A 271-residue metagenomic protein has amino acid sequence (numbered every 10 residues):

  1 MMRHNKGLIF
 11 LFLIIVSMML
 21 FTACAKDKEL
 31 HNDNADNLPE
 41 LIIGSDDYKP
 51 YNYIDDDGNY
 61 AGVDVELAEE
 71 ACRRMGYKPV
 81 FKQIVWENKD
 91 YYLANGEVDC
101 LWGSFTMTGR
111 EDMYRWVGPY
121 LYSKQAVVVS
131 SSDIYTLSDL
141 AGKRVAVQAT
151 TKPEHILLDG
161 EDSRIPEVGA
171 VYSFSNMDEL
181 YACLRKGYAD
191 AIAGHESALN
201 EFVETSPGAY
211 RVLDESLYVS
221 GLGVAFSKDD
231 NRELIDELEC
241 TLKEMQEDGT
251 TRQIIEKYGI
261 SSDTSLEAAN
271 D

Functional and structural regions predicted by a protein language model:
L20-A23: C-terminal motif of bacterial Sec signal peptides marking the signal peptidase cleavage site
A25-D27: Bacterial signal peptide processing site
N34-A35, V129-V145, D229: Flexible hinge/capping segments at coil-to-helix
L38-G62: Short glycine-rich His-centered loop
S45-D47, Y122-V128, E196, N200-K243 (+1 more regions): Periplasmic-binding protein-like
Y53-D56, A68-Y77, P153-S175, V203-P207 (+2 more regions): Ligand-binding cleft/hinge of the Venus flytrap
V65, E69, R73, K78-D139 (+1 more regions): Acidic, polar ligand-binding/catalytic clefts
Y91, S104-M113, I156-D159, C183-V219: A ligand-binding cleft/hinge motif common to bilobed small-molecule-binding domains
